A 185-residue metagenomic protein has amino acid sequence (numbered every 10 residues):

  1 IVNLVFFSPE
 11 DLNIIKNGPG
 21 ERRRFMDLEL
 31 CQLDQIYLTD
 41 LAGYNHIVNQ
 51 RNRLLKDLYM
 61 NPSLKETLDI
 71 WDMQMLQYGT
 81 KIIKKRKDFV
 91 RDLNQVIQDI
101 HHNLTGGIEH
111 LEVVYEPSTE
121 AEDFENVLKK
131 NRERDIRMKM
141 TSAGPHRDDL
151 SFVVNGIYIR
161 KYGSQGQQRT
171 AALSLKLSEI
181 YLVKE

Functional and structural regions predicted by a protein language model:
I1, E21-M26, A42-R51, L76-T80 (+1 more regions): Short charge-dense sequence patches
I1-E21, F25-Y37, N94-D99, V127-E133: Nucleotide-state sensing region of NTPase/ATPase domains
N13-I14, G20-E66, M73: Long, charged N-terminal accessory/stalk domains
Y59-E185: Conserved NTPase motor "head" modules and their coupling/switch loops across ABC/AAA+ ATPases, GTPases, and GHKL ATPases
